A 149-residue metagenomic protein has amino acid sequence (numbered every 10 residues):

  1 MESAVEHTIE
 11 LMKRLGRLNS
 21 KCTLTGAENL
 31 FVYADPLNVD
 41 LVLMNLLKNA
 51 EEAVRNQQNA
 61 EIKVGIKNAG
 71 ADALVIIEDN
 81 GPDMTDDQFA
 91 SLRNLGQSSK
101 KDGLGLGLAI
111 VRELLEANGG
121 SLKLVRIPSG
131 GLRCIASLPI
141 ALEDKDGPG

Functional and structural regions predicted by a protein language model:
N19-F31: Conserved catalytic submotifs in the C-terminal HATPase_c
F31-A34, S99: Conserved micro-motifs of the catalytic ATP-binding
E61-A71: Short beta-strand/loop element within the Bergerat-fold HATPase_c
D79: Acidic ATP/Mg2+-coordinating residue in the GHKL
M84-G96: Short conserved segment of the HATPase_c
G107, V111: Short alpha-helical Gxxx[C/S/T] motif in the catalytic ATP-binding
L115-E116: Detector for a conserved hydrophobic position within an alpha-helical segment of the HATPase_c
